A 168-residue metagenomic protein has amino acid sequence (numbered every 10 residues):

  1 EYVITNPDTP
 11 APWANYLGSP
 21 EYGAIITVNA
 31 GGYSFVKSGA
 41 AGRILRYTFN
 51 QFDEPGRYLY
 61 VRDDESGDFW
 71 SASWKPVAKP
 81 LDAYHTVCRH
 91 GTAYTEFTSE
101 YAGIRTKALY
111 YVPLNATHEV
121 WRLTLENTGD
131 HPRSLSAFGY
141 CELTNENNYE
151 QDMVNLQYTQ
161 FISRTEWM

Functional and structural regions predicted by a protein language model:
E1-M168: Anionic coordination/interaction segments
